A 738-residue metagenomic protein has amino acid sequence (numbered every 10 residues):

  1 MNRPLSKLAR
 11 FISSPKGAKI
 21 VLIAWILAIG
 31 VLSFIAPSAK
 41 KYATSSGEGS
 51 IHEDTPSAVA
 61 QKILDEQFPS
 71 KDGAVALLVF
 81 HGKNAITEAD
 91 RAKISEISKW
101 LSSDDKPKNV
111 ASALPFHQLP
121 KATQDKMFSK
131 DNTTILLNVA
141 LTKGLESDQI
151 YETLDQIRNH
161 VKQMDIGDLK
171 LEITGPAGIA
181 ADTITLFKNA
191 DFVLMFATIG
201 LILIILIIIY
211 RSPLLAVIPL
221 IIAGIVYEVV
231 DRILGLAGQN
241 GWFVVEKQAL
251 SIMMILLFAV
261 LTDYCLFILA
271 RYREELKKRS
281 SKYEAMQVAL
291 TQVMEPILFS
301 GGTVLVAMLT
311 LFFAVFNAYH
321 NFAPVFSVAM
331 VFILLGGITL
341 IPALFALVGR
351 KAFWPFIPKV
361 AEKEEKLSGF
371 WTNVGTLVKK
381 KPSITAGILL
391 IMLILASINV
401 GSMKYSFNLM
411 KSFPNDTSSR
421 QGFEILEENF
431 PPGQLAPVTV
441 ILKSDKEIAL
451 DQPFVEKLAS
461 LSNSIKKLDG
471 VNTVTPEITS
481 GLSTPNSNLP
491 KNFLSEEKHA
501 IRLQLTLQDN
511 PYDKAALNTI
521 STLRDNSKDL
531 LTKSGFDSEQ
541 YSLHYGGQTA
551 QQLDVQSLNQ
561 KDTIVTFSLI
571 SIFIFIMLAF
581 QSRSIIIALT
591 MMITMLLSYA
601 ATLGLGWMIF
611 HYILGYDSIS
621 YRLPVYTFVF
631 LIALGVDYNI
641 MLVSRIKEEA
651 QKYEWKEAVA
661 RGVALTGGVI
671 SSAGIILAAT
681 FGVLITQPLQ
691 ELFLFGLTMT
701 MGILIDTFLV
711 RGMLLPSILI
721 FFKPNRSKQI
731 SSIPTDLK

Functional and structural regions predicted by a protein language model:
M1-T44, T142-M403, F536-Q540, Q548-K738: Membrane-embedded transmembrane helical bundles of large multi-pass transporters/channels
L22, A74-V75, P355, I388 (+2 more regions): Residue-level detector of family-conserved "landmark" positions at structurally sensitive sites
L27-A28, S38-A39, S46, S50-T55 (+2 more regions): N-terminal cofactor/phosphate-binding cores enriched in small/glycine residues, especially glycine-rich loops such as
G47-E48, A85, A318-N321, A361-E362 (+2 more regions): Short, contiguous strand/loop micro-motifs
D54-D72, K83-A177, S402-S618, I640: Structured non-transmembrane domains adjacent to transmembrane bundles in polytopic membrane proteins
A76-H81: Acidic/histidine-rich, surface-exposed loop or edge segments in extracytoplasmic proteins
